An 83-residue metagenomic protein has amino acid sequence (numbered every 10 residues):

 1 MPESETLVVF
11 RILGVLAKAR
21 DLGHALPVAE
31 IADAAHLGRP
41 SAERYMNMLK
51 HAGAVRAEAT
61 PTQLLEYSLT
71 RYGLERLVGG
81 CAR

Functional and structural regions predicted by a protein language model:
M1-V15: Short alpha-helical segments that sit at the start of domains
L22-A34: Short acidic, hydrophobic short linear motifs in intrinsically disordered regions
M46-N47: Short, hydrophobic-biased segments on the C-terminal half of alpha helices that form "recognition helices"
G53: Glycine-centered, phosphate/nucleic-acid-interacting loop/turn motifs that mediate DNA/RNA or nucleotide
A59-E66: Short, Lys/Arg-rich nucleic-acid/phosphate-binding segment
Y72-R83: Short, amphipathic alpha-helical interaction segments positioned at domain boundaries
